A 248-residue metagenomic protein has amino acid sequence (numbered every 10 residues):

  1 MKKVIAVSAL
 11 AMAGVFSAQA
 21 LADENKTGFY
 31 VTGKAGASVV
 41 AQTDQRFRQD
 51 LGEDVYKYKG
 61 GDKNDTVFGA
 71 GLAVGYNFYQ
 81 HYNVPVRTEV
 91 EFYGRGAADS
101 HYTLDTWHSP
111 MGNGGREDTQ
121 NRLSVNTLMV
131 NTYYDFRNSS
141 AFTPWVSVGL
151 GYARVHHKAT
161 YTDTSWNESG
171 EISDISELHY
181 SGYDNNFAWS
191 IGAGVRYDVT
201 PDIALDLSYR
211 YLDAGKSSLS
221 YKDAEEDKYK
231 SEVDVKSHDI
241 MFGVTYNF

Functional and structural regions predicted by a protein language model:
M1-G28: Cleavable N-terminal export/targeting peptides
E24-V39: Transmembrane beta-strand segments of Gram-negative outer membrane beta-barrel proteins
Y30, D234-F248: Outer-membrane beta-barrel "beta-signal"
G33-A37, A70-Y76, V130-Y134, V148-Y152 (+3 more regions): Residues on the lipid-exposed face of transmembrane beta-strands in outer-membrane beta-barrel proteins
V40-V67, G94-T127, A153-N186, A214-D239: Extracellular/periplasm-exposed beta-strand and loop segments of Gram-negative cell-envelope proteins, dominated by
H81-V86, S140-F142, Y197, D202-L205: Repeated loop/turn-to-beta-strand initiation elements of outer-membrane beta-barrel proteins
T119-A141: Hydrophobic, well-structured mid-protein blocks that either form specific transmembrane helices
